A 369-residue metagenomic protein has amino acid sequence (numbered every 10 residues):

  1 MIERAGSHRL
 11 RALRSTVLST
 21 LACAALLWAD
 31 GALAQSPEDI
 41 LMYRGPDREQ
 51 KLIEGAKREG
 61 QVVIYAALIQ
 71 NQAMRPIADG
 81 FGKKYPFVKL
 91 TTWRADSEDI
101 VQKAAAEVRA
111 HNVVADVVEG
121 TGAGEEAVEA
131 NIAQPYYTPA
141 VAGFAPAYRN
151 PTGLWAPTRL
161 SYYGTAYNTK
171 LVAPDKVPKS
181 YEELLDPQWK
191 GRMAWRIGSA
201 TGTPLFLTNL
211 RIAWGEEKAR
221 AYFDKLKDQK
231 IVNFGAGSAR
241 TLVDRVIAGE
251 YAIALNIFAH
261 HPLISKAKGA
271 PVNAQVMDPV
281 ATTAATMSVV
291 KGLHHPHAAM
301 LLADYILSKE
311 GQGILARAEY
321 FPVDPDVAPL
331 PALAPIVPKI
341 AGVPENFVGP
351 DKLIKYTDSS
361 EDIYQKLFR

Functional and structural regions predicted by a protein language model:
A34-V63, G82-K83, D186-K190: Immediate post-signal peptide segment of exported/extracytoplasmic ligand-binding proteins
V63-A78, L90-V108, N112-E250: Extracytoplasmic ligand-binding site segments that recognize negatively charged/polar headgroups
G124-A127, A252-P271: A ligand-binding cleft/hinge motif common to bilobed small-molecule-binding domains
P146-A147, L160-Y163, F223-Q229, N233-A236 (+3 more regions): Periplasmic-binding protein-like
G164-L171, L207-I212, T283-A298, I314-L315: A bilobed periplasmic-binding-protein/Venus flytrap-type ligand-binding module shared by bacterial periplasmic
G191-S199, I306-P329: Periplasmic-binding protein-like
P329-R369: Extracellular/periplasmic bilobal clamshell ligand-binding domains
